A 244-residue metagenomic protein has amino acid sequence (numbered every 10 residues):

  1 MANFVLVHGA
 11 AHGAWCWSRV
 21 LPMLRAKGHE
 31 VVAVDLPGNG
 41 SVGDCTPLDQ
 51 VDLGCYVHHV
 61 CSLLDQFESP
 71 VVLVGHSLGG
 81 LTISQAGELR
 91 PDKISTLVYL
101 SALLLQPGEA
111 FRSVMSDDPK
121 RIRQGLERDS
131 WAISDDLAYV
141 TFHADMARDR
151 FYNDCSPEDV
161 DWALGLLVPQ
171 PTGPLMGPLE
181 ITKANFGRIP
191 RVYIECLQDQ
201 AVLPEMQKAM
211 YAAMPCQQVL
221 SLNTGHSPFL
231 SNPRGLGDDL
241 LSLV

Functional and structural regions predicted by a protein language model:
A2-D44, L63, E68: Conserved HGGG/HGGXW glycine-rich cap/lid loop of the alpha/beta-hydrolase fold
E30, L36-V72, E88-L89, R112-S116: Active-site loop/oxyanion-hole signature of alpha/beta-hydrolase fold enzymes
G75-G79, I83: Gly/Ala-rich beta-loop-alpha elbow adjacent to hydrolase catalytic centers
E88, K93-D135, P174-L175: Flexible "cap/lid" loop of the alpha/beta hydrolase fold
D136-N185: Conserved alpha/beta-hydrolase catalytic His-Asp/Glu region
G165-P233: Conserved serine/cysteine hydrolase catalytic core
L230-L243: Post-His helix in hydrolase/transferase enzymes
